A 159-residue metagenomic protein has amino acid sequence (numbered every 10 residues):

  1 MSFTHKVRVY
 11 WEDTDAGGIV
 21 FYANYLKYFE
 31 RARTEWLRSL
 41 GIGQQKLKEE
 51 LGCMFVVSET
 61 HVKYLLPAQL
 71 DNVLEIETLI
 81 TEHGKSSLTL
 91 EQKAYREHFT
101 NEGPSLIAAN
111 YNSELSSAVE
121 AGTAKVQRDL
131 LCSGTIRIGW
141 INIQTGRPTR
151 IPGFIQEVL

Functional and structural regions predicted by a protein language model:
M1-V57, E114, E120, G139-L159: Hot-dog-fold acyl-thioester-processing enzymes
K6, K27, K46-K48, K63 (+3 more regions): Context-gated lysine
V7-V9, V62, T78, Q92 (+1 more regions): Preference for bulky hydrophobic residues occupying beta-strand positions in well-ordered beta-sheet regions
L37-T89, L131-C132: Hydrophobic beta-strand-centered segment that forms part of the acyl-chain substrate-binding groove
A68-V73, T81-L159: HotDog/MaoC-like acyl-thioester-processing domains
